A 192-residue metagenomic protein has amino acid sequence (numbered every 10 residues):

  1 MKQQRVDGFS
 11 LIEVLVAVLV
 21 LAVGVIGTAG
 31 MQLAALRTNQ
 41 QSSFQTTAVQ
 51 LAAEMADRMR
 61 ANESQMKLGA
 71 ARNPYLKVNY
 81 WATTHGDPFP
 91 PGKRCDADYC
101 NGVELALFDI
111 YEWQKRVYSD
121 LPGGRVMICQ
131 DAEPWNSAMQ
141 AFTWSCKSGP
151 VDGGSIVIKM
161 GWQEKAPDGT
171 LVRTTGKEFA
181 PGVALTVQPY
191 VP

Functional and structural regions predicted by a protein language model:
M1-A53: Aliphatic-rich helix starts adjacent to a transmembrane/signal segment
T47, A53-P192: Flexible, low-complexity segments enriched in proline/glycine/serine and punctuated by aromatic residues
